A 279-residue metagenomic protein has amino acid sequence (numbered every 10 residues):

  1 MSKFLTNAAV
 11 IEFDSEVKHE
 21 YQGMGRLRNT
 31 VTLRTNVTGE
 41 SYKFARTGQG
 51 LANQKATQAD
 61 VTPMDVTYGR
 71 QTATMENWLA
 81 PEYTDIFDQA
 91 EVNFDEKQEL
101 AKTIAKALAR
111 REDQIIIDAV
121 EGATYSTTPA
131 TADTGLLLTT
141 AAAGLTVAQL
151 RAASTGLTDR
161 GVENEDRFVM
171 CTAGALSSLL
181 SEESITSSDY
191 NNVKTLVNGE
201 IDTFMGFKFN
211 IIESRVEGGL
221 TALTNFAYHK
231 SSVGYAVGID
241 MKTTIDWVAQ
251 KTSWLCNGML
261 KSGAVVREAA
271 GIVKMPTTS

Functional and structural regions predicted by a protein language model:
S2-A52, M64-P81, L138-A141, E182-S279: Sequence/fold signature of self-assembling virion shell proteins
I11, F94-Q98, A148-R151: Generic alpha-helical secondary structure signal
E16, E20, A107, A119 (+2 more regions): Residues that form generic nucleotide/phosphate-binding pockets
F44, T67-T128, T158-A173, M241 (+1 more regions): Long, contiguous amphipathic alpha-helices that act as assembly "spine/axial" helices in icosahedral shell and virion
T57-P63: Short Gly/aromatic-enriched secondary-structure transition segments
A59, D118-A119, G271: Residue-level detector of alpha-helical recognition elements and their boundaries
S126-V197: Extended, solvent-exposed, turn-rich assembly/linker loops in the middle of proteins
